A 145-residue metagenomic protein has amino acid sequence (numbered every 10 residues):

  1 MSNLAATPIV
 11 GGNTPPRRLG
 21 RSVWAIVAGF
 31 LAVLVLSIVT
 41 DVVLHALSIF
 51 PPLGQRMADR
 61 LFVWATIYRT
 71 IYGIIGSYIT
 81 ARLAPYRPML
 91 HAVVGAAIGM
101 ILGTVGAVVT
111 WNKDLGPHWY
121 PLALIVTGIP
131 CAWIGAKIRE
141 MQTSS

Functional and structural regions predicted by a protein language model:
S2-S145: Juxtamembrane/disordered regions of integral membrane proteins
